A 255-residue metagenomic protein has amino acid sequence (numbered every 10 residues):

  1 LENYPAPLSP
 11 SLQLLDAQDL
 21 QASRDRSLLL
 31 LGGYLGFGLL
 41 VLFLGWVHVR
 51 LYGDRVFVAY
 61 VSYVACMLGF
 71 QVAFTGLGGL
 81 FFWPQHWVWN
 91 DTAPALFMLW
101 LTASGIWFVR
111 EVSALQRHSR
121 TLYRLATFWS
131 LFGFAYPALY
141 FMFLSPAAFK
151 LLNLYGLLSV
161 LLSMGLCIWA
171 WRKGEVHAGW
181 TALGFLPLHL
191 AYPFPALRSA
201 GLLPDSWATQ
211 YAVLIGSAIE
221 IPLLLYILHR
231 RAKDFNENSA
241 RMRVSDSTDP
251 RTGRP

Functional and structural regions predicted by a protein language model:
L1-F43, V49-R50, D54-F57, T75 (+1 more regions): Membrane-proximal, cysteine-centered motifs at transmembrane boundaries in secretory-pathway and membrane proteins
G53, A65, V109, T252: Conserved hydrophobic/aromatic pocket- or pore-lining residues that grip, position, or stack substrates in active sites
V56-A59, W180-T181: Alpha-helical transmembrane segments and their helix-entry boundary regions
A59-C66: Structural signature of the GPCR N-terminal helical module
C66-E111, Q116-A240: Interfacial "cap-and-anchor" motif at the non-cytosolic start of specific transmembrane alpha-helices
M242-P255: Conserved nucleotide-binding and Mg2+-coordinating catalytic segments in signaling enzymes
